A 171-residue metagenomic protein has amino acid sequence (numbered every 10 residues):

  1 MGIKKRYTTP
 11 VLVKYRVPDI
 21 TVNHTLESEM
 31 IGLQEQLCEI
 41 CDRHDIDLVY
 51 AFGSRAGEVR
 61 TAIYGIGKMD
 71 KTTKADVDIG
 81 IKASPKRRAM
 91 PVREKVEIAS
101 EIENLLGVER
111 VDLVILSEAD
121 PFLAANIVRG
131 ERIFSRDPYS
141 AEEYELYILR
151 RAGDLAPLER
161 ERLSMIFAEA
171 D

Functional and structural regions predicted by a protein language model:
G2-T72, S84-D171: Catalytic core of pol beta-like nucleotidyltransferases
V77-I81: Short, aliphatic-rich beta-strand segments
